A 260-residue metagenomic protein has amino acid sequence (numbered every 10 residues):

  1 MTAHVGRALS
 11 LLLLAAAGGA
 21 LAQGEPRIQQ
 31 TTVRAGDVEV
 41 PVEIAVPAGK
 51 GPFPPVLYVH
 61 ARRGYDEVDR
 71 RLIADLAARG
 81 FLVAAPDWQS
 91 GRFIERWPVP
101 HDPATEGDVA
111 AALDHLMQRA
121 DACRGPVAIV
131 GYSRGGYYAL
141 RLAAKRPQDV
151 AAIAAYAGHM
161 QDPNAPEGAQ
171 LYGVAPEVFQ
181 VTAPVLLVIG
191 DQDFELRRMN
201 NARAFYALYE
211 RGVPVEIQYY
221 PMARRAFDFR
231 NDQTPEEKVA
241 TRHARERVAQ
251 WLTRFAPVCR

Functional and structural regions predicted by a protein language model:
M1-L9: Bacterial N-terminal signal peptides that target proteins for export
I28-V46, K50-D121, A226-T234: Serine-hydrolase catalytic machinery in alpha/beta-hydrolase-like enzymes
A111-Q180: Primarily recognizes the serine-hydrolase "nucleophile elbow" in alpha/beta-hydrolase and SGNH/GDSL folds
V181, L187-I189: Short beta-strand/loop motif that positions the catalytic acidic residue of the alpha/beta-hydrolase fold
Q192-L196: Acidic catalytic loop of the alpha/beta-hydrolase fold
R198-A207: Short alpha-helix in the alpha/beta-hydrolase fold that links the catalytic acid
P214-R260: C-terminal catalytic histidine-bearing segment of alpha/beta-hydrolase fold enzymes
